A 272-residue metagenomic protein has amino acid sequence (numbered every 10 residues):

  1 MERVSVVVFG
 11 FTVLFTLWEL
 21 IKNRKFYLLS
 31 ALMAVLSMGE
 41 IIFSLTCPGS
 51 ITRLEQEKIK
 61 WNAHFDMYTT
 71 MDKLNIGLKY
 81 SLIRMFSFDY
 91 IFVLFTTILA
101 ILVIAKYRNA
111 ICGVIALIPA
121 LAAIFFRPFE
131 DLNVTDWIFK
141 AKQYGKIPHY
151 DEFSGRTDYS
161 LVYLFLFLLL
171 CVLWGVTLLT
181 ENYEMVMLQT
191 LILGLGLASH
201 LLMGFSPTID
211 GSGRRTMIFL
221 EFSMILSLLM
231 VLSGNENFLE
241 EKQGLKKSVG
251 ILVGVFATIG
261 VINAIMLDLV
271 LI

Functional and structural regions predicted by a protein language model:
R3-V7, R24-L179, T190, G196-R215 (+1 more regions): Transmembrane catalytic cores of multi-pass membrane glycosyltransferases and polysaccharide-assembly enzymes
G10-L17, T96-I101, F165-L178, F222-F238: Transmembrane alpha-helical segments
L17-L28, I104-Y107, G175-M187, L228-I251: Membrane-interface junctions at the ends of membrane-embedded or membrane-associated helices
L188-L201, F222-L229, G254-V255: Hydrophobic membrane-spanning alpha-helices of multi-pass integral membrane proteins
H200-S206, S223, Q243-L252: Extended, charge-rich low-complexity regions and/or helical-solenoid scaffolds
K246-L269: Final/C-terminal transmembrane alpha-helix of multipass membrane proteins
